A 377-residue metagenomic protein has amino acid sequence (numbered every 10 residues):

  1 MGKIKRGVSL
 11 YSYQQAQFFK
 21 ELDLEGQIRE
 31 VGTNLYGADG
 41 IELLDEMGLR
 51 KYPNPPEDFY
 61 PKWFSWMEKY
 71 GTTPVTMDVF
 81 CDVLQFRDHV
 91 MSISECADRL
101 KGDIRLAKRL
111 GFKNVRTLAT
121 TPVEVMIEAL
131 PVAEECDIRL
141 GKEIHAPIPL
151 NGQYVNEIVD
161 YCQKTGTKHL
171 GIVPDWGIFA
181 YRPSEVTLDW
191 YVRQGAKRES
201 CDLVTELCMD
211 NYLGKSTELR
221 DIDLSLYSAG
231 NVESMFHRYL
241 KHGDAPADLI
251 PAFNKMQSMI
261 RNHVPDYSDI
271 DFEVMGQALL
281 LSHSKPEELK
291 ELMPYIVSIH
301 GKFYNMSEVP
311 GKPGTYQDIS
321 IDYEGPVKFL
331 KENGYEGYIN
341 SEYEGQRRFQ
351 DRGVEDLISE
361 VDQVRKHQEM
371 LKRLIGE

Functional and structural regions predicted by a protein language model:
M1-N114, V123-I127, P131-R139, A146 (+6 more regions): N-terminal pre-domain/capping segments
K20, Y154, P183-T187, G311-P313 (+1 more regions): Short aromatic-enriched loop/helix-cap "lid" or pocket-rim segments at secondary-structure transitions that line
K142-I144, P174-W176: Short, structured patches in soluble enzyme cores that scaffold and shape functional sites
P149-E157, Y161, D175-G177, Y181-Y191: Outer-membrane beta-barrel translocator/channel fold
W176, Y338-Q346: Short acidic/histidine-rich active-site segments
I178, H300-F303, Q350: Positively charged, amphipathic and often flexible ligand-engagement surfaces
P183-S225, S282-K290: A short alpha/beta connector and helix-capping loop motif
L279-K290, I319-E332: A short, acidic, amphipathic alpha-helical segment used as a generic capping/interface helix at domain edges
